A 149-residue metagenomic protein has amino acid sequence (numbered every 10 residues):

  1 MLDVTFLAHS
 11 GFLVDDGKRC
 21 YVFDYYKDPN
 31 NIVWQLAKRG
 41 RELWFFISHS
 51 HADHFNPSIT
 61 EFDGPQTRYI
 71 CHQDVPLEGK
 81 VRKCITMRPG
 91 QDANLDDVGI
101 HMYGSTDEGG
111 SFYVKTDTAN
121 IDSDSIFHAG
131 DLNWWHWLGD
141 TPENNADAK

Functional and structural regions predicted by a protein language model:
M1-T5: Extreme N-terminal starter segment of soluble prokaryotic enzymes
L7-H9, R88-G90, D107-G109: Short beta-strand-initiation
H9, H49-H54, G104-D107, H128: Histidine-centered active-site/metal-ligand motif
G11-S50, P57-E61, L132-K149: Pre-active-site segment of Zn-dependent metallo-hydrolases
G17-K18, R39-R41, P65, D96 (+2 more regions): Residue-level preference for short coil/turn positions at secondary-structure junctions
I32-N94: Active-site HxH/HxHxD metal-binding segment of metal-dependent hydrolases
D92-K149: Catalytic core of the metallo-beta-lactamase
